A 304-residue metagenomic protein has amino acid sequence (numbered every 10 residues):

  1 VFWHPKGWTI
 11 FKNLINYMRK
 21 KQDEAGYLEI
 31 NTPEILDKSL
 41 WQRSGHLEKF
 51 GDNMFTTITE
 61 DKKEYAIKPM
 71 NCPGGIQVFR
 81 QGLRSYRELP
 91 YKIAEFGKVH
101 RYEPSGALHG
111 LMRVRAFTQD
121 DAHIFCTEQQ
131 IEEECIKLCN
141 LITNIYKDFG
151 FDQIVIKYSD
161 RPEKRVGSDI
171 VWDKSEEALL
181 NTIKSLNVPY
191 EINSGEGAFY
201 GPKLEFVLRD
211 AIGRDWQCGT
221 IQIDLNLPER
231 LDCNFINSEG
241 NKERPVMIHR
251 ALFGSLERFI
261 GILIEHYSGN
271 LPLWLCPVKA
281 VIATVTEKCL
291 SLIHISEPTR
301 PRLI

Functional and structural regions predicted by a protein language model:
V1-S296, R300: NTP/phosphate- and nucleic-acid-binding module
R302-I304: N-terminal low-complexity segments that are often proline-rich with Ser/Thr-Pro
